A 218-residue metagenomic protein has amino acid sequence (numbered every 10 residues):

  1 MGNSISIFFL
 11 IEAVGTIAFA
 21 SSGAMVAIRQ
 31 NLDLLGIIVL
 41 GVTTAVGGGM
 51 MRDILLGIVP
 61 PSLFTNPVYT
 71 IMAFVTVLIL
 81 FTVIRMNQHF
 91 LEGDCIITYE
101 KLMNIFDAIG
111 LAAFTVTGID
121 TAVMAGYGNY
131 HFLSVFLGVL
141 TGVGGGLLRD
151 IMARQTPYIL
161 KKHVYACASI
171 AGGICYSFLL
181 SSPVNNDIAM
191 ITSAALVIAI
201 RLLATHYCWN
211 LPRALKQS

Functional and structural regions predicted by a protein language model:
M1-V46, M50-F132, Y158-V164, S169-S218: Alpha-helical transmembrane segments and their membrane-interface boundaries that form or gate the permeation pathway
L137, T141: Histidine/lysine/aspartate-rich catalytic loop segments that bind and position anionic ligands
G144-Q155: Membrane-helix boundary/interface segments in integral membrane proteins
